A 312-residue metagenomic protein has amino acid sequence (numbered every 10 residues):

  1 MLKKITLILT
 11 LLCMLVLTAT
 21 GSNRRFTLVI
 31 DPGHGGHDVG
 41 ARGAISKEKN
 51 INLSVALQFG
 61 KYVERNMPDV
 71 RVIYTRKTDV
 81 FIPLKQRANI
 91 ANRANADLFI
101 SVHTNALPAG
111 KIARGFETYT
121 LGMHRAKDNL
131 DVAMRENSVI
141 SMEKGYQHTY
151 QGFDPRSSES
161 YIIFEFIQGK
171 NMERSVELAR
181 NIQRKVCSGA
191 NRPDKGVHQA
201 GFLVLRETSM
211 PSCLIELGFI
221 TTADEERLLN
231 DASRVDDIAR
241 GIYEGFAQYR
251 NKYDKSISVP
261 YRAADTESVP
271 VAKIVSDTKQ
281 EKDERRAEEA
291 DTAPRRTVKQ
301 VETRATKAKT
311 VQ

Functional and structural regions predicted by a protein language model:
K3-T10: Sec-dependent signal peptide recognition, specifically the positively charged N-region followed immediately by
L11-T20: Hydrophobic h-region of N-terminal signal peptides that target proteins for export in Gram-negative bacteria
L15-V16, G43, G115, L228: Hydrophobic alpha-helical membrane context
G21-F153, Q168-M172, V176-R180, D236 (+6 more regions): Catalytic-core regions of hydrolytic enzymes
G40, E159-Y261: Active-site-adjacent mobile loop/cap segments within catalytic or ligand-binding domains
I220-T221, R227-S233, T292, V301 (+1 more regions): C-terminal soluble interaction/assembly domains
